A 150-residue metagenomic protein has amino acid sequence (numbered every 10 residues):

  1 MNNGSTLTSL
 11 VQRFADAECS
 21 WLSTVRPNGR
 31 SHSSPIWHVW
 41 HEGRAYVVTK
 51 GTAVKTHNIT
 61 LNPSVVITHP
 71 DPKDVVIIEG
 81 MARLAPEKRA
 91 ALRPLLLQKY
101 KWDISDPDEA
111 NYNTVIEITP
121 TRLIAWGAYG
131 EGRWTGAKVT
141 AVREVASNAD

Functional and structural regions predicted by a protein language model:
M1-W21: Short, basic/aromatic recognition patches
N2-S5, D74-D150: Charged, gly/pro-rich active-site loop segments
T6-S9, S33-S34, T52, D103: A generic local structural motif
Q12, N28, P70-P72, D108: Generic marker of residues within folded, mature protein domains
Q12-A15, T60-L61, L97: Alpha-helix boundary recognition
A17-G51, T56-I59, V65-P70, I77-E79: Short beta-strand segments
E18-C19, S64, K101, L123: Generic structural signal for secondary-structure transition and capping sites
